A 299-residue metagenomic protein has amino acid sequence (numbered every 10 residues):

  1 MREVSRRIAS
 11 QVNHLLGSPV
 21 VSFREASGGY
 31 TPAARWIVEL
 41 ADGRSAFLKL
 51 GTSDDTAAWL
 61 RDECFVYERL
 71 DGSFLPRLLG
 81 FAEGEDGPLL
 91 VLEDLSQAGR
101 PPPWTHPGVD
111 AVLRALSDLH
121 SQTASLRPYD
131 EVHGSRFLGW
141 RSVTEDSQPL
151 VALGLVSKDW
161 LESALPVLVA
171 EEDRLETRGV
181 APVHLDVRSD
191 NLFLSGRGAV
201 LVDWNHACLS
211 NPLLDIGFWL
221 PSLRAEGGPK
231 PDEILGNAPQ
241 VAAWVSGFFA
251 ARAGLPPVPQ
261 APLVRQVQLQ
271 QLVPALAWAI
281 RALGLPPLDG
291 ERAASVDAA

Functional and structural regions predicted by a protein language model:
M1-R24: Juxta-kinase regulatory segment immediately upstream of eukaryotic protein kinase catalytic domains
G29-L40, F47, V169-L214: Active-site acidic catalytic loop and adjacent metal/ATP-binding pocket of ATP-dependent phosphoryl transfer enzymes
G29-P32, G84-P88: Short acidic/glycine-enriched loop/turn segments that link adjacent beta-strands
I37-G43, G84, D94: Active-site beta-strand termini and strand-to-loop segments that position acidic
R44-E85, R100-L119, L223: A conserved alpha-helical element in kinase catalytic cores
D86-A98: Conserved short submotifs of the Hanks-type protein kinase catalytic core that shape the nucleotide-binding pocket
G99-W160, R178-V180, C208: A cross-family kinase active-site recognition segment
L209, G217-A299: Helix-rich C-terminal or lid/interface subdomains of diverse kinases
